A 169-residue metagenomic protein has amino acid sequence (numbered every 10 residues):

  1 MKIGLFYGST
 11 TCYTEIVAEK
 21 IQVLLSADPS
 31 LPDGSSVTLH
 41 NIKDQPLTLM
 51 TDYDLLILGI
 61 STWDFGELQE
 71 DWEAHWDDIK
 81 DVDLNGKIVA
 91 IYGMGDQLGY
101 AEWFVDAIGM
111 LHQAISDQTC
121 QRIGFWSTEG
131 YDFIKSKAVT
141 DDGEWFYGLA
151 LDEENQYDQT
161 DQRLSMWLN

Functional and structural regions predicted by a protein language model:
M1-N85, S116, S165: N-terminal beta1-alpha1-beta2 submodule of the flavodoxin-like/Rossmannoid cofactor-binding fold
D52-N169: FMN-binding flavodoxin-like domain, especially the glycine-rich phosphate-binding loop
